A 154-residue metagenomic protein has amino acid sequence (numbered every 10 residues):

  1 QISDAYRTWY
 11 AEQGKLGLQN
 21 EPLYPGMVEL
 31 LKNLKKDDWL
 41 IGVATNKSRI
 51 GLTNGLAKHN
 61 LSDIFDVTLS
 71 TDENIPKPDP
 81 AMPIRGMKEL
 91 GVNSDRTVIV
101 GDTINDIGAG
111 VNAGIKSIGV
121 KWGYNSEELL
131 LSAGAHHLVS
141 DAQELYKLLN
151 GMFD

Functional and structural regions predicted by a protein language model:
D4-E12, I64-D66: Short, basic/glycine-rich phosphate-binding loops at helix/coil junctions that contact nucleotide phosphates
E12-V43, R49-T53, P80: Short, acidic loop-to-helix structural element flanking the phosphoryl-transfer center in phosphate-processing enzymes
N20, S48-I99, I104-A113, E127-L131: Substrate-recognition "cap/lid" segment bordering the active-site pocket of phosphatases
P22-G26, K47, D102, W122-N125 (+1 more regions): Short beta->alpha linker loops
V28-E29, N33, T103-D106, K121-L129: Short glycine/proline-centered loop/turn elements that form peptide/ligand docking sites
K36-W39, L90-R96, M152-F153: Glycine-rich phosphate-binding loop signature in dinucleotide/nucleotide-binding domains
H137-D141: Short acidic-hydrophobic, aromatic-tinged amphipathic segments that line or gate anion-handling sites
